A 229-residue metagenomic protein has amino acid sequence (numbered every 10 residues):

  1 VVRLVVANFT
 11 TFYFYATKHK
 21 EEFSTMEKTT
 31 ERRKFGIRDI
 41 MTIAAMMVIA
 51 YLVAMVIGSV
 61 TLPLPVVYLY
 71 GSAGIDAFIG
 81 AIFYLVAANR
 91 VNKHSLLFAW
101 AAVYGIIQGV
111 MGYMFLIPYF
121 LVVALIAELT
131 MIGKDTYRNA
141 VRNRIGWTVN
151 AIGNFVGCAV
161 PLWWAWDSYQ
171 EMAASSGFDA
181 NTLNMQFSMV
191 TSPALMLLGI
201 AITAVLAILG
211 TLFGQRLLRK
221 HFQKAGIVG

Functional and structural regions predicted by a protein language model:
V1-F12, T17, F23: Intrinsically disordered, low-complexity segments enriched in serine/proline and basic residues
F14, M26-M41, A45, I49-L52 (+1 more regions): Alpha-helical transmembrane segments and their cytosolic interface
E27-A99: Hydrophobic transmembrane alpha-helices
I40-A45, G74-I75, L97-A102, I117-P118 (+4 more regions): Hydrophobic alpha-helical transmembrane segments
M46-G58, G80, Y84, Q108 (+4 more regions): Alpha-helical transmembrane segments of multipass membrane proteins
G58-P63, V103-M131: Interfacial aromatic-anchored transmembrane helix boundaries in multi-pass membrane proteins
L69, I117, I145-R219: Membrane-embedded alpha-helical hairpins and interfacial helices in multi-pass inner-membrane proteins
L121-A151: Cytoplasmic juxtamembrane interface segments
